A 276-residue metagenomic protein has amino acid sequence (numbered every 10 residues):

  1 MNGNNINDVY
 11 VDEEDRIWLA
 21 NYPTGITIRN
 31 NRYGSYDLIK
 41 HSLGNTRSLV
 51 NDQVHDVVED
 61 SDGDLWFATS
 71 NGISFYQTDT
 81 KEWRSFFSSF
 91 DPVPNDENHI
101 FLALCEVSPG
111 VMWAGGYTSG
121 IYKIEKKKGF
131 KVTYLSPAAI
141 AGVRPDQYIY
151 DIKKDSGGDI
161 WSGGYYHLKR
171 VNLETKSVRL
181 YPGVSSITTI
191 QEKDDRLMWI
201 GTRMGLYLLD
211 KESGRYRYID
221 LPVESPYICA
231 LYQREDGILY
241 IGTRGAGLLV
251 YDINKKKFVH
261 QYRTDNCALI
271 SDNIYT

Functional and structural regions predicted by a protein language model:
M1-T276: Carboxylate-rich, polar loop motifs that coordinate divalent cations or form catalytic acidic clusters
